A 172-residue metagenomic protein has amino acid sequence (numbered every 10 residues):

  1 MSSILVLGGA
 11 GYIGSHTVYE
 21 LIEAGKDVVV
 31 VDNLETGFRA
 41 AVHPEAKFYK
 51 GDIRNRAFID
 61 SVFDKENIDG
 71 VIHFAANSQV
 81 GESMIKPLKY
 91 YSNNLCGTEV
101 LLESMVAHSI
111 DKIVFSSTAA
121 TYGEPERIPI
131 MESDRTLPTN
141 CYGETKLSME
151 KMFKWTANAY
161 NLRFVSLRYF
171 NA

Functional and structural regions predicted by a protein language model:
M1-A172: N-terminal Rossmann-like NAD(P)+-binding domain of SDR-like oxidoreductases, especially those catalyzing
